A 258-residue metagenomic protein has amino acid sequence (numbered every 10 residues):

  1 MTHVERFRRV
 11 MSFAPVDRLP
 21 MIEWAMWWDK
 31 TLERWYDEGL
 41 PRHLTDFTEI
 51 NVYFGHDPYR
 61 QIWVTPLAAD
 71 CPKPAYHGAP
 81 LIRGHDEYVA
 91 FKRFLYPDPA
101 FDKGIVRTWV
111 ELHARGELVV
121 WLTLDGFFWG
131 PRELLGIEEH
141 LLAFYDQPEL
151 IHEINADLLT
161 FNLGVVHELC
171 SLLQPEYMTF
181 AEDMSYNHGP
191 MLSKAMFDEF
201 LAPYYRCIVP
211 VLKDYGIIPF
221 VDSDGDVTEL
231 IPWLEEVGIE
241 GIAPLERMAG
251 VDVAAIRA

Functional and structural regions predicted by a protein language model:
M1-R42, Y59, Y88-A258: Active-site loop segments of alpha/beta catalytic cores
R42-T65, L172-L173: Catalytic domains of carbohydrate-active enzymes, especially glycoside hydrolases
L44-T45, A68, K73-R83: Glycine-rich, positively charged N-terminal anion/phosphate-binding segment
Y59-I62, L81-E87: Aromatic-residue-lined binding/catalytic grooves and analogous aromatic/hydrophobic interfacial grooves in multimeric
W63-C71, L124-F128: Short, glycine/charge-rich beta-strand/loop segments that flank catalytic centers and engage negatively charged groups
